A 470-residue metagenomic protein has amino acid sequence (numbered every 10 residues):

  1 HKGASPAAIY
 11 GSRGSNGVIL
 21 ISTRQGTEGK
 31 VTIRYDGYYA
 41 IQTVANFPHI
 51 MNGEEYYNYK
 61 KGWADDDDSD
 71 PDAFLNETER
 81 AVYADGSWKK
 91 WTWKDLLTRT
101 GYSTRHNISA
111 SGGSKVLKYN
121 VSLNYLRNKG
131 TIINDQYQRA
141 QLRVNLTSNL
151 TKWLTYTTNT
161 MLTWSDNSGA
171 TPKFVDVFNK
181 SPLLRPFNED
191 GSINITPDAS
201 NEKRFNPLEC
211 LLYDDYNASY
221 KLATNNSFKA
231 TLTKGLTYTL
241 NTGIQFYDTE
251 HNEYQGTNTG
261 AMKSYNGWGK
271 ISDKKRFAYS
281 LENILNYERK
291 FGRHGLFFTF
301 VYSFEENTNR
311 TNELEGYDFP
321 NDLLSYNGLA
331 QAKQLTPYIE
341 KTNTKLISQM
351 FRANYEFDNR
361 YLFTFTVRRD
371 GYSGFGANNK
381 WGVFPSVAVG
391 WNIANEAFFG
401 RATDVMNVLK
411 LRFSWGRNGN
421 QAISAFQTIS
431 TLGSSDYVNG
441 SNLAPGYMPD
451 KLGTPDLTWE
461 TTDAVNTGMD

Functional and structural regions predicted by a protein language model:
H1, I19-I21: Non-catalytic regulatory/gating segments with a bias toward low-complexity or hydrophobic composition
K2, G14, G112-V116, Y125 (+2 more regions): A generic beta-sheet turn/junction motif
A4-R13, T43-F47, D456: N-terminal plug
A4-S5, Q25-T27, N418-Q421: Acidic glycine-/aspartate-rich tracts in secreted/extracellular proteins
Y10-S15, D135-Q138, P172-D176, A402-N407: Short, glycine-/polar-rich solvent-exposed loops and beta-turns at beta-strand/coil boundaries
G17, Q25-I133, T171-F174, L208-Y216 (+1 more regions): Residues embedded in well-ordered regular secondary structure
I50-M51, E55-K94, L183-C210, L324-T336 (+2 more regions): Flexible glycine-rich, low-complexity coil/linker segments exposed to the extracellular/periplasmic environment
G101-T104, R139, N145-L154, N159-W164 (+2 more regions): Extracellular/periplasmic, surface-exposed regions of secreted and cell-surface proteins
